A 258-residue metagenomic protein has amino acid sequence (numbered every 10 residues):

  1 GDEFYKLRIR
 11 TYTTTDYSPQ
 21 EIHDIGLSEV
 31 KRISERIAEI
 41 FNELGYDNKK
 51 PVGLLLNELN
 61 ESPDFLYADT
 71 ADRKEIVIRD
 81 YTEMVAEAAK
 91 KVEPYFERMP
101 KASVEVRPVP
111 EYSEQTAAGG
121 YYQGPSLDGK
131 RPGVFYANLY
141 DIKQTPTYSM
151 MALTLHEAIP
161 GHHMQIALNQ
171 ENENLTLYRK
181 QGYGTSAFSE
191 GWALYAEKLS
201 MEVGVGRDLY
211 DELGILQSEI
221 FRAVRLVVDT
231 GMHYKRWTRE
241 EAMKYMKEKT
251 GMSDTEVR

Functional and structural regions predicted by a protein language model:
G1-R258: N-terminal maturation segment of proteins
